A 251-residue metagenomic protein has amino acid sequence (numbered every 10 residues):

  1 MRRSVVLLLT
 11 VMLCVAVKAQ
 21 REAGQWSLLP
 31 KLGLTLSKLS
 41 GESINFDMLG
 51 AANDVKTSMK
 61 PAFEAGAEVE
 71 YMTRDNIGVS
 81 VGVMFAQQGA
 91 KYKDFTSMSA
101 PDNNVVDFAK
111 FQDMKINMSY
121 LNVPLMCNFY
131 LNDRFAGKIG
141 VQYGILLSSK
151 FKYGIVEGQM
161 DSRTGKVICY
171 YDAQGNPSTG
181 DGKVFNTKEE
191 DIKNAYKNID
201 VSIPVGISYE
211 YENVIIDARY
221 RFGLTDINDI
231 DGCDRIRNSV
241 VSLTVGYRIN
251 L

Functional and structural regions predicted by a protein language model:
M1-K31, V245-L251: Bacterial Sec-dependent N-terminal signal peptides
V15, Q20-R21, K38, E70-D75 (+4 more regions): Outer-membrane beta-barrel proteins
Q20, S80, Q87-Q88, Q142: Glutamine-centric residue-chemistry signal
R21-T73: Start-of-domain marker
E22-L28, D75-V79, D133-F135, V201 (+2 more regions): Outer-envelope beta-barrel architecture signal
P30-L34, F63-Y71, V83-F85, V123-L131 (+4 more regions): Residues on the lipid-exposed face of transmembrane beta-strands in outer-membrane beta-barrel proteins
K38-K60, Q87-S119, L146-D200, F222 (+1 more regions): Extracellular/periplasm-exposed beta-strand and loop segments of Gram-negative cell-envelope proteins, dominated by
D54-M59, A67, Y71-I77, F85-Q87 (+1 more regions): Extended, folded domain segments that form the structural surfaces/walls around functional sites
